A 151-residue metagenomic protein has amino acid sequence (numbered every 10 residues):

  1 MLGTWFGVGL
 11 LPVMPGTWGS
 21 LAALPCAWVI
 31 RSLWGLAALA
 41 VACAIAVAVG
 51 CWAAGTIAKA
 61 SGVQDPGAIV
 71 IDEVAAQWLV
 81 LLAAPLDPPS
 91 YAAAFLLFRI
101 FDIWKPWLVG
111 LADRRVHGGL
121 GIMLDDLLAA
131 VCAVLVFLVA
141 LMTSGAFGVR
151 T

Functional and structural regions predicted by a protein language model:
M1-L21, C51-V80, I100-C132: Interhelical loop and helix-boundary elements at the membrane-water interface of polytopic inner-membrane proteins
V8, A38-L39, S90-A94: Short alpha-helical transmembrane interface motifs in multi-pass membrane proteins
S20-I30: Membrane-embedded alpha-helical segments in integral membrane proteins
A27-W28, C43-W52, A76-Q77, L81 (+2 more regions): Alpha-helical transmembrane segments of multi-pass membrane proteins
V29-A44, V109-G119, V149-R150: Membrane interface segments of multi-pass transport proteins and intramembrane proteases
R31-A37, A83-S90: Transmembrane helix interruption/hinge and helix-loop junction motifs
A38-A60, L86-D87, F137-L141: Hydrophobic, well-ordered secondary-structure segments that either form specific early membrane-associated helices used
V139-T151: Juxtamembrane boundary at the C-terminal end of a transmembrane helix
